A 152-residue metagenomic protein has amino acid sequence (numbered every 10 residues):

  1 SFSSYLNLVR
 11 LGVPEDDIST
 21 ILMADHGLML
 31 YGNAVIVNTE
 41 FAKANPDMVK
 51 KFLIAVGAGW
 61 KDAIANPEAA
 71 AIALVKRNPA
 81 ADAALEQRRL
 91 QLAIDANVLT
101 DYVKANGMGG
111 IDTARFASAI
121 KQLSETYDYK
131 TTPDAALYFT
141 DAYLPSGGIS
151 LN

Functional and structural regions predicted by a protein language model:
S1-R10, G27-G32, A117-S118: Bilobed "Venus flytrap"/periplasmic-binding protein-like clamshell domains and structurally analogous long
S3-S4, D25-L28, F41-A42, G59: Short, catalytically relevant binding-site loops at active-site mouths
N7-M23, A84-R88: Ligand-binding "clamshell"
P14, A80, Y129-K130: Short coil/loop linkers at secondary-structure junctions
I21-M23, R88-I94, D134-S146: Short linear loop/turn motifs
Y31-D47: A bilobed periplasmic-binding-protein/Venus flytrap-type ligand-binding module shared by bacterial periplasmic
A44-T126: Secondary-structure end/capping motifs
F116-N152: Conserved C-terminal helix/tail region of periplasmic/extracytoplasmic solute-binding proteins
